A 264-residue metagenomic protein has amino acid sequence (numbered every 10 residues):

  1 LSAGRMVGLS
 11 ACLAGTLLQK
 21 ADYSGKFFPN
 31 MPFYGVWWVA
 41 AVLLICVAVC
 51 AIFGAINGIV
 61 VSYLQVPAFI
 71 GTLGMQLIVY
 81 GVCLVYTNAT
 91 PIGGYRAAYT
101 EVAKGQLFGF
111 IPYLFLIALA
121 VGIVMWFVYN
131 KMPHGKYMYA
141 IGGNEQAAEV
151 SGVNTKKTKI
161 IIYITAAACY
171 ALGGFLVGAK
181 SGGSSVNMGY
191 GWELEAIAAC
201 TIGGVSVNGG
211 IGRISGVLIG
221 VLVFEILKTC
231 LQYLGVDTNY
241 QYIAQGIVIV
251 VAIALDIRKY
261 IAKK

Functional and structural regions predicted by a protein language model:
L1-A55, F108: Membrane-embedded helix boundary and interhelical linker motif in transport proteins
L1-S2, F33, V49-G94, V128-P133 (+3 more regions): Short loop segments and helix-boundary regions at transmembrane helix junctions of multi-pass inner-membrane proteins
A11-G15, C46-C50, Q76-C83, F115-F127 (+4 more regions): Hydrophobic core segments of alpha-helical transmembrane domains in multi-pass membrane transport and ion-translocation
P29-A40, L64, A68-H134, T158-I161 (+2 more regions): Transmembrane helix-bundle core of multi-pass membrane transporters and related energy-transducing complexes
I70, N154-G178, Y190, L194: Transmembrane alpha-helices
H134-K159: Short cytoplasmic-facing helical segments at TM-TM junctions of multi-pass membrane proteins
V150-K157, L227-K264: Cytosolic-side transmembrane-helix boundaries in multi-pass membrane proteins
Y170, K180-Q245: Transmembrane alpha-helical segments in multi-pass inner-membrane proteins
